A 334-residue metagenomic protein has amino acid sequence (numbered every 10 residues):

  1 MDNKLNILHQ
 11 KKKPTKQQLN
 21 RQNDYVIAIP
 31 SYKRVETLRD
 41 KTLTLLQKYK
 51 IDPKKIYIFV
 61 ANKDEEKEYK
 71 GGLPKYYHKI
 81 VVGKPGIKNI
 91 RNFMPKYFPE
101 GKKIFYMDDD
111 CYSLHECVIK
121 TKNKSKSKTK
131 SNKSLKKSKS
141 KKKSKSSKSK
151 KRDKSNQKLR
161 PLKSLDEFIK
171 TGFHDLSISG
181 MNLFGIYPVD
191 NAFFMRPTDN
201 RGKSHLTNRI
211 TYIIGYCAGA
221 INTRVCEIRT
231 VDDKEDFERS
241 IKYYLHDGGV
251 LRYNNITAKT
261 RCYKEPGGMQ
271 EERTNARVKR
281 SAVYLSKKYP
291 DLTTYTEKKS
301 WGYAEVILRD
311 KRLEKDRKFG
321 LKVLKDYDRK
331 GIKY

Functional and structural regions predicted by a protein language model:
D2-Y25, R34-K41, R229-Y334: C-terminal catalytic/acceptor-binding lobe
A28-P30: Short hydrophobic beta-strand elements that form part of the catalytic alpha/beta core underpinning NDP-sugar/donor
Y32-T37, D64-E65, C111-L114, R160 (+1 more regions): Short acidic, S/G/P-rich loop/turn micro-motifs used as interaction or catalytic elements
K41-K54: Short, acidic, metal-binding catalytic loop of nucleotide-sugar glycosyltransferases
F59-M107, Y112-K126, K150: Active-site-proximal specificity loops/subdomain of glycosyltransferases
K103-D108, N182-Y187, V250-N254, T294-T296: A structural signal for short, well-ordered beta-strand segments and their strand-loop junctions that often border
L114-K136, K145-E238: Conserved catalytic core of nucleotide-sugar-dependent glycosyltransferases
